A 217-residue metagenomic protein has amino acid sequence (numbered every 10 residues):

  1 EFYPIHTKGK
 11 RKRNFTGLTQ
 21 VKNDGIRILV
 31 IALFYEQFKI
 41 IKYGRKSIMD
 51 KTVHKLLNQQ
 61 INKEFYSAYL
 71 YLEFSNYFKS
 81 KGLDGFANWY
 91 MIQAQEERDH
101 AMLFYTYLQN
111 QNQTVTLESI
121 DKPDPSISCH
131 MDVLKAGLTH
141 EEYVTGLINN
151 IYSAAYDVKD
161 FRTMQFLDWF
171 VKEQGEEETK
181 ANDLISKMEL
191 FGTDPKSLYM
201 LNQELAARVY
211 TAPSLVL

Functional and structural regions predicted by a protein language model:
F2-K10, N14, L18-L217: Iron-associated oxidoreductase/ferritin-like identity signal
